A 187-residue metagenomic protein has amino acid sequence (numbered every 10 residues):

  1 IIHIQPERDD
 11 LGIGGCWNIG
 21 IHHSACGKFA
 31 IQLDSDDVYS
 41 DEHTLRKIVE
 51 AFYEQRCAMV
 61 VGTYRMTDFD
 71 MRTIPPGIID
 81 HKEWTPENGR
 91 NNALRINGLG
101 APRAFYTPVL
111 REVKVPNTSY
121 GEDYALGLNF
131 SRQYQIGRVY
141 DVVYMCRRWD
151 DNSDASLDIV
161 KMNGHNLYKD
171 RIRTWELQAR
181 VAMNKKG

Functional and structural regions predicted by a protein language model:
E7-A25: Glycine-rich, basic loop-to-helix element that forms the pyrophosphate-binding segment of sugar-nucleotide handling
C26-G27, G98-K114: Conserved nucleotide-sugar donor-binding and metal-coordinating catalytic region shared by glycosyltransferases
G27-V38: Short beta-strand-to-loop acidic/aromatic patch adjacent to the donor-nucleotide binding site
H43-P76: Conserved donor NDP-sugar-binding/catalytic core segment of glycosyltransferases
T63, G137-V143, R148: Catalytic beta-strand/loop signature of glycosyltransferases that borders the donor
E83-A104: A recurrent flexible, glycine/aromatic-enriched loop bordering the glycosyltransferase active site that acts as
S119-L126: Acidic donor-binding loop at a coil-to-helix junction in glycosyltransferase catalytic cores that engages
C146, A155-G187: Catalytic core of nucleotide-sugar-dependent glycosyltransferases
